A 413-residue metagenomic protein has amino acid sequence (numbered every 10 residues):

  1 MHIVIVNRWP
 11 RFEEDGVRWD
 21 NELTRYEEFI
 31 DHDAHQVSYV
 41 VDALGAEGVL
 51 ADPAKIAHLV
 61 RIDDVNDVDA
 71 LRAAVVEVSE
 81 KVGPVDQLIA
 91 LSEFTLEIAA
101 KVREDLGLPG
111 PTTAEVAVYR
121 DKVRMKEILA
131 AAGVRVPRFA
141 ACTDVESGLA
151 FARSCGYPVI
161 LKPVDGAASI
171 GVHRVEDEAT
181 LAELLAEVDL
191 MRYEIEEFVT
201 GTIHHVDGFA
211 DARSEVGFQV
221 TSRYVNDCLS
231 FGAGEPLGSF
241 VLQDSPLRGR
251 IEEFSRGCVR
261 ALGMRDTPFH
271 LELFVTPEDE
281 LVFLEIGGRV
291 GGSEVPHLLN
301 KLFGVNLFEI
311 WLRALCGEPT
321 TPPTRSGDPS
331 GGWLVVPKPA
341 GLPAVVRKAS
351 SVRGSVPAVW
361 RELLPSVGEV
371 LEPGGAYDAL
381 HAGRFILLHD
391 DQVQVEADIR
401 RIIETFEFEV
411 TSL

Functional and structural regions predicted by a protein language model:
M1-A114, K338, S366-E369, Y377-L380 (+1 more regions): ATP-binding N-terminal substructure of ATP-dependent carboxylate-amine bond-forming enzymes
L59-N66, A140-D144, V175: Short acidic-hydrophobic, aromatic-tinged amphipathic segments that line or gate anion-handling sites
E104-G171: A conserved helix-loop-beta module that forms one wall/lid of the active-site cleft in ATP-utilizing catalytic domains
R135-P137, S154, P158-L161, I170-H205 (+3 more regions): Conserved ATP-binding module of the ATP-grasp superfamily
C142, V172-D177, F209-D211, T276 (+1 more regions): Short beta-strand-to-turn element immediately C-terminal to the catalytic PLP-Schiff-base lysine in fold type I
E197-M264, P268, V275, F283 (+2 more regions): ATP-dependent carboxylate/phosphate-activation module, predominantly the ATP-grasp catalytic core and closely related
L312-L413: Peripheral (often C-terminal) accessory segments that flank ATP-dependent C-N-forming ligase machineries
